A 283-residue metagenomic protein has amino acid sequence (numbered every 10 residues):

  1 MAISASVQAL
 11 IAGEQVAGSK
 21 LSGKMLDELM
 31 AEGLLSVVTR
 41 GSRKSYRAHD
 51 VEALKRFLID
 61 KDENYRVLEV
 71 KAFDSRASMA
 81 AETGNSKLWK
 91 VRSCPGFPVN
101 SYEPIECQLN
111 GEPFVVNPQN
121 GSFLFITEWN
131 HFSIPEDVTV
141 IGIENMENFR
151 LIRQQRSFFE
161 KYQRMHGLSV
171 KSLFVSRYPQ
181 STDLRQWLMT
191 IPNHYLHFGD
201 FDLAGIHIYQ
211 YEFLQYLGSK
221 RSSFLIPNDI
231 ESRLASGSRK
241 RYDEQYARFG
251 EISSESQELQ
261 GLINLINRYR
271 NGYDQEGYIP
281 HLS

Functional and structural regions predicted by a protein language model:
M1-P192, A204, Y209-S283: Nucleic-acid enzyme cleavage-core boundary/entry regions
H197: Terminal peptide-recognition signature
D200: G-domain G4 guanine-recognition motif of GTPases
